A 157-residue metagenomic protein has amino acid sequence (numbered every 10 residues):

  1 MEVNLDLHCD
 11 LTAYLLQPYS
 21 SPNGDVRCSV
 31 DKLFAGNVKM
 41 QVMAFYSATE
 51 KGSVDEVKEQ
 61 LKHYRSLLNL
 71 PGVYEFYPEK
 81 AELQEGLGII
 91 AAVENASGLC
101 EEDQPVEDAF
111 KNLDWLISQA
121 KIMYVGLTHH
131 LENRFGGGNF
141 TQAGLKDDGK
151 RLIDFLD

Functional and structural regions predicted by a protein language model:
M1-D147, R151: N-terminal hydrophobic targeting/anchoring segments and the immediately downstream early-domain regions of hydrolases
L152-D157: Substrate-binding cleft of carbohydrate-active enzyme catalytic domains
